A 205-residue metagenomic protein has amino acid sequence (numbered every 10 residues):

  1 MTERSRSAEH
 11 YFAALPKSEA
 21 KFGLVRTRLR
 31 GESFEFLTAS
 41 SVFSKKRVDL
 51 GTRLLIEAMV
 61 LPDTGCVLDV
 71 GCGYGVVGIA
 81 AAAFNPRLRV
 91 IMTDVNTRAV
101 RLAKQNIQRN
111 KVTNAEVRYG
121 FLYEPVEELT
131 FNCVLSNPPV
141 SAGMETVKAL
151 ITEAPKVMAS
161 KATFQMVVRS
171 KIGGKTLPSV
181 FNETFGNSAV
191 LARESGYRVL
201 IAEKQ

Functional and structural regions predicted by a protein language model:
M1-L29, S40-S41: N-terminal auxiliary segments of SAM/dcSAM-dependent transferases
T38-R47: Class I SAM-dependent methyltransferase Rossmann-like catalytic core, especially the SAM/SAH-binding loop
L50-S136: Conserved SAM/SAH cofactor-binding pocket of Class I
D94-R98, T146, R169: Short beta->alpha hinge that forms the Motif I/post-I loop of the SAM-binding pocket
K148-S160: A short glycine-rich, Lys/Arg-flanked "PGG" loop and its adjoining helix->strand segment in the class I
K161-R169: Conserved beta-strand signature within the Rossmann-like core of class I S-adenosyl-L-methionine
R169-G186: Conserved class I S-adenosyl-L-methionine
R193-Q205: Core SAM-dependent methyltransferase catalytic element
